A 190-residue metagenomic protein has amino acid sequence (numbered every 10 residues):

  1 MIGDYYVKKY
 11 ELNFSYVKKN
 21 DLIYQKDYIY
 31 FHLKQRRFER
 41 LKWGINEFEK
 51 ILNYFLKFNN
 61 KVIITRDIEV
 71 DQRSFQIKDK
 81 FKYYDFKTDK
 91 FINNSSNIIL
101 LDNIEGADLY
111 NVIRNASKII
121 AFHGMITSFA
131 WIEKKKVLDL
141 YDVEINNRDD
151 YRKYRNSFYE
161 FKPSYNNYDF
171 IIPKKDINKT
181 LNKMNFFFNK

Functional and structural regions predicted by a protein language model:
M1-I45: Mid-sequence helix-capping/hinge segment at a functional interface
M1-V7, I51-L56, K90, M184 (+1 more regions): Hydrophobic, Leu/Ile/Phe/Ala-enriched alpha-helical segments that form helix-helix packing faces
D21-Y24, K57, F81-D89, N178-K190: Short, Lys/Arg-enriched, disordered terminal segments
R40, L101, D169-I172: Pocket-edge positions in alpha/beta enzyme catalytic cores
R40, R73, R148-D149: Generic domain-boundary/flexible-linker signal
K42-I45, E49, Y110, K174 (+1 more regions): Non-membrane alpha-helical structural segments and their capping/turn regions in soluble enzymes
E47-V143: Donor-binding and catalytic core of enzymes assembling or modifying cell-surface/extracellular glycoconjugates
S128-K190: Nucleotide-sugar donor-binding patch of glycosyltransferase catalytic domains
